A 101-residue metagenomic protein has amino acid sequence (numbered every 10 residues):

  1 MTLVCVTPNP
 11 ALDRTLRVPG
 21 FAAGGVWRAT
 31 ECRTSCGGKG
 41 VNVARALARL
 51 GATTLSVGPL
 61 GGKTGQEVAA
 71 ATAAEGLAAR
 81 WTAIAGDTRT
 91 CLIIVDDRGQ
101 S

Functional and structural regions predicted by a protein language model:
M1-V57, Q66-E67: Glycine-rich phosphate/adenosyl-contacting loop at the front of the ribokinase-like
R49-S101: Conserved N-terminal subdomain of the carbohydrate kinase-like
